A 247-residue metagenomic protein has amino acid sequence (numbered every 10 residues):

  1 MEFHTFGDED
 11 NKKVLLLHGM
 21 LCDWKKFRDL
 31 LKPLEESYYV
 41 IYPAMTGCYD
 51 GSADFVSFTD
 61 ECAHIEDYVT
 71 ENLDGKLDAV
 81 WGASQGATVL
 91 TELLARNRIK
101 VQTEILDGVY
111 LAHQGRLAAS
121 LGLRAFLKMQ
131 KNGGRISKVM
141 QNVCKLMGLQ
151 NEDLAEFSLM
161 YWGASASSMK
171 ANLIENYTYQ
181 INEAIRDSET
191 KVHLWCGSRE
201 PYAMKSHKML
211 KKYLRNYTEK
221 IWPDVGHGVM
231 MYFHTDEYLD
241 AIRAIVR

Functional and structural regions predicted by a protein language model:
T5-D50: Conserved HGGG/HGGXW glycine-rich cap/lid loop of the alpha/beta-hydrolase fold
I41-A79: Active-site loop/oxyanion-hole signature of alpha/beta-hydrolase fold enzymes
W81-L90: Gly/Ala-rich beta-loop-alpha elbow adjacent to hydrolase catalytic centers
A95-R96, V101-N132: Flexible "cap/lid" loop of the alpha/beta hydrolase fold
G115-L117, G133-R186: Conserved alpha/beta-hydrolase catalytic His-Asp/Glu region
S188, L194-C196: Short beta-strand/loop motif that positions the catalytic acidic residue of the alpha/beta-hydrolase fold
S198-A203, G228: Acidic catalytic loop of the alpha/beta-hydrolase fold
V225-D236: Catalytic histidine-centered segment of alpha/beta-hydrolase-like enzymes
